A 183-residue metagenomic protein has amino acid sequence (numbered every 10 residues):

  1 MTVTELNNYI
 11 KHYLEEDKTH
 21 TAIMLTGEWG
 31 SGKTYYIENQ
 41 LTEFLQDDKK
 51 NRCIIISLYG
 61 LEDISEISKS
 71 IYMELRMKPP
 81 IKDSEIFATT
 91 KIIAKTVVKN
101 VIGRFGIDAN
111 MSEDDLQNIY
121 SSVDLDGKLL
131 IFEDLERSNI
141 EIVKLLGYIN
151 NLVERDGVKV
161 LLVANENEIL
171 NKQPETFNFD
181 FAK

Functional and structural regions predicted by a protein language model:
M1-H20: Pre-Walker A adenine-sensing motif
M1-L6, K33, D63-S68, S138-I142 (+2 more regions): Phosphate/oxyanion-binding active-site loops and adjacent basic polyanion-contact surfaces
L6, S112-L116, K144-L145: Amphipathic coiled-coil/heptad-repeat helices and related helical stalk/stem segments that mediate oligomerization
Y9, Y36-Q40, E66-E74, K144-Y148 (+1 more regions): Alpha-helical scaffold elements adjacent to nucleotide-binding pockets in ATP/GTP-utilizing enzyme cores
Y13-E16, F44, L152: Hydrophobic helix-cap positions at the C-terminus of alpha-helices in RecA-like/P-loop ATPase nucleotide-binding cores
H20, K49-C53, G127, D156-V158 (+1 more regions): Short glycine-/polar-rich loops that comprise or flank the Walker A/P-loop and associated switch/sensor motifs
A22, G27-E38, L45-K128: P-loop NTPase nucleotide-binding core
S122-N167, N171-F177: Conserved Walker B catalytic segment
